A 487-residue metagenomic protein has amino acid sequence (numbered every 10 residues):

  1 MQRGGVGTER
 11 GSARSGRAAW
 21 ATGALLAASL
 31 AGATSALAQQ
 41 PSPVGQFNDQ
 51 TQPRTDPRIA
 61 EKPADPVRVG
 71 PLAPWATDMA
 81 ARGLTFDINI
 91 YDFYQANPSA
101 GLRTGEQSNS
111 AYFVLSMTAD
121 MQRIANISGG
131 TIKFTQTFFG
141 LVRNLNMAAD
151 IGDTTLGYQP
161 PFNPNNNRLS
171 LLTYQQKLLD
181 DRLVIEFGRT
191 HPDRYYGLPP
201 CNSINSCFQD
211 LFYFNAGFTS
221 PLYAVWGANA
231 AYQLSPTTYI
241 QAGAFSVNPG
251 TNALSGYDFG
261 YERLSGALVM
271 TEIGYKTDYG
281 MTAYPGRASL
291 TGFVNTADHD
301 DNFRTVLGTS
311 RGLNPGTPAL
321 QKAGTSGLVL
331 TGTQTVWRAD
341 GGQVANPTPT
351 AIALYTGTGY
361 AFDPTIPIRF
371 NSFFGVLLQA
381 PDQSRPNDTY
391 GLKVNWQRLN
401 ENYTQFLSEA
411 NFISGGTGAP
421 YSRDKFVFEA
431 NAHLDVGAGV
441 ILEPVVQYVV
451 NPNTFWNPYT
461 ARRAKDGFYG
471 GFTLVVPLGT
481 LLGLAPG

Functional and structural regions predicted by a protein language model:
R3, G7, G23, L30-F93 (+2 more regions): N-terminal periplasmic/intermembrane-space "pro-region" immediately following the signal or transit peptide
R68-V69, R82, A96, Q107-F113 (+8 more regions): Residues that define the transmembrane beta-barrel architecture of outer-membrane proteins
V69-F86, D120-I132, L179-R182, T237 (+5 more regions): Short loop/turn motifs that connect adjacent beta-strands in outer-membrane beta-barrel proteins
I88, L115-A119, L171-Q176, A228-Y232 (+6 more regions): Residues on the lipid-exposed face of transmembrane beta-strands in outer-membrane beta-barrel proteins
I88-Y94, I132-F138, I185-R189, A242-S246 (+7 more regions): Transmembrane beta-barrel strands of outer-membrane/channel proteins
A96-A111, A125-L171, A253, G260-Y261 (+1 more regions): Surface-exposed loop and membrane-interface regions of Gram-negative outer-membrane beta-barrel proteins
N144-T173, D180-E272, F412-S414: Surface-exposed coil loops of outer-membrane beta-barrel proteins
L392, A464-G487: Outer-membrane beta-barrel "beta-signal"
